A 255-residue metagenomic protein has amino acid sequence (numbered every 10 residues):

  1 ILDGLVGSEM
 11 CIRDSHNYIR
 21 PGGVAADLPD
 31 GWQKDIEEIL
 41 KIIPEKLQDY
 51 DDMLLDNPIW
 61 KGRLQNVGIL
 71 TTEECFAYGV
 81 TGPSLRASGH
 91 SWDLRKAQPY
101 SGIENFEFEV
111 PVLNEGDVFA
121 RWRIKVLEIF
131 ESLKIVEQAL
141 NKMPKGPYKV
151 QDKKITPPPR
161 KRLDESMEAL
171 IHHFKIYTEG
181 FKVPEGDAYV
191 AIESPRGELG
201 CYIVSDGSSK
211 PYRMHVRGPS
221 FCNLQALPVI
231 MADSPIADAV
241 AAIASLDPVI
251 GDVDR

Functional and structural regions predicted by a protein language model:
I1-D3, S8-R255: Metal/cofactor-centered catalytic core regions of large enzymes
